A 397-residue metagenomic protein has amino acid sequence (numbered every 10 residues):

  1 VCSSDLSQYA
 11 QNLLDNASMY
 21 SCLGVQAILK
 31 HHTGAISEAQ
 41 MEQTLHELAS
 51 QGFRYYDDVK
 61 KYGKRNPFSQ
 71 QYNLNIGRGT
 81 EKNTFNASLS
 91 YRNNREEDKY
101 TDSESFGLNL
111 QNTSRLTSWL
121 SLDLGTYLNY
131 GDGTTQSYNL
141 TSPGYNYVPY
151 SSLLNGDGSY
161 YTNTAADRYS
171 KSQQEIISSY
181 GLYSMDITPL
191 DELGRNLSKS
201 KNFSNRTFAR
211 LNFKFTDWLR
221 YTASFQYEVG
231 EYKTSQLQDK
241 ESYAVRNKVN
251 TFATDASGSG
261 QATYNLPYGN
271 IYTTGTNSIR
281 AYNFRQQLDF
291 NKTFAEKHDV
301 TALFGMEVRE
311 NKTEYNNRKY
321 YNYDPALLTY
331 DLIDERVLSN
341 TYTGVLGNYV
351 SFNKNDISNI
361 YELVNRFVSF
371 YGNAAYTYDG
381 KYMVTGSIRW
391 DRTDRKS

Functional and structural regions predicted by a protein language model:
V1-D5, Y62-K64, Q71-N93, G107-R115 (+2 more regions): Predominantly transmembrane beta-strands of Gram-negative outer membrane beta-barrel pores used for transport
V1-F53, E96-T101, Q111-S204, T222-S224 (+1 more regions): Surface-exposed loop/interface segments of Gram-negative outer-membrane beta-barrel transport/assembly proteins
N66-P67, E97-Y100, R395-K396: Solvent-exposed loop/turn segments connecting transmembrane beta-strands in outer-membrane beta-barrel proteins
S69, T80-E81, R115-T117, K214-T216 (+2 more regions): Outer-membrane beta-barrel channels and translocator barrels
L74-R78, L108-S114, A209-F213, Q286-K292 (+2 more regions): Residues on the lipid-exposed face of transmembrane beta-strands in outer-membrane beta-barrel proteins
K82-F85, W119-L122, W218-Y221, H298 (+1 more regions): Repeated loop/turn-to-beta-strand initiation elements of outer-membrane beta-barrel proteins
S88-R95, T385-T393: Transmembrane beta-strand segments that form the barrel wall of outer-membrane beta-barrel proteins
L108-N112, A223, V368-A374, Y378 (+1 more regions): Extended, hydrophobic alpha-helical segments in both membrane/secreted and soluble proteins
